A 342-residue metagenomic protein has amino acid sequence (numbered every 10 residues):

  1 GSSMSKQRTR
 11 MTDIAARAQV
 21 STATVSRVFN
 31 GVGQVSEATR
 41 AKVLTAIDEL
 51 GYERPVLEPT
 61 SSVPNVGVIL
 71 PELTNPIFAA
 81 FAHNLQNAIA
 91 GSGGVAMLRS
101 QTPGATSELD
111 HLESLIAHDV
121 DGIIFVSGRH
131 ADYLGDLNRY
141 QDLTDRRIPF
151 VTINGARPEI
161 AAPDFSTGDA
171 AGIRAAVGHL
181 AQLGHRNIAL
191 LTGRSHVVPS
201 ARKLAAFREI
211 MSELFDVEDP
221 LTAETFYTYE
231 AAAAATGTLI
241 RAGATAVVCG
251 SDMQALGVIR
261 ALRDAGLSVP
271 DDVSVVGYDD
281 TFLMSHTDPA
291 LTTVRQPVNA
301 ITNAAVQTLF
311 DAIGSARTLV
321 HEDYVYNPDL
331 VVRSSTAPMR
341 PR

Functional and structural regions predicted by a protein language model:
G1-V63, R340-R342: N-terminal helix-turn-helix DNA-binding module of bacterial transcription factors
S2-K6, E53, V63-G178: Alpha-helical recognition/docking segments in bacterial nutrient-uptake and carbohydrate-utilization systems
S21, D121, R186-N187, T245: Short acidic/polar active-site loop segments enriched in Thr and Asp
T22-S26, P59-T74, N187-G193: Short beta-strand segments enriched in small/hydrophobic residues
A38, L70-A80, L98-S107, R129-D132 (+7 more regions): Hinge/beta->alpha junction and helix N-cap segments in small-molecule ligand-binding domains
V177-I188: Glycine-rich phosphate/diphosphate-binding loops that line cofactor/substrate pockets in enzymes
V217, T238-R342: Flexible loop/turn connectors
